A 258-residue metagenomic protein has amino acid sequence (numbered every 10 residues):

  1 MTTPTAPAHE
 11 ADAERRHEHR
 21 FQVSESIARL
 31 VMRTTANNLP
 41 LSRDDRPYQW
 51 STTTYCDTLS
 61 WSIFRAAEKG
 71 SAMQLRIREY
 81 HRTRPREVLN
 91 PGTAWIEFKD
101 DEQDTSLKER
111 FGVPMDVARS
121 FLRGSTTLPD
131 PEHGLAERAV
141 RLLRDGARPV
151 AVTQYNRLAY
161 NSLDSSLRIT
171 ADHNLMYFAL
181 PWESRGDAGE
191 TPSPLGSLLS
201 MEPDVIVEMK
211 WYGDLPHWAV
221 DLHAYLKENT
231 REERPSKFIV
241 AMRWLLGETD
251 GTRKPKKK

Functional and structural regions predicted by a protein language model:
M1-K258: Phosphate-end processing signature that detects enzymes handling 5′-triphosphorylated RNA and polyphosphate
